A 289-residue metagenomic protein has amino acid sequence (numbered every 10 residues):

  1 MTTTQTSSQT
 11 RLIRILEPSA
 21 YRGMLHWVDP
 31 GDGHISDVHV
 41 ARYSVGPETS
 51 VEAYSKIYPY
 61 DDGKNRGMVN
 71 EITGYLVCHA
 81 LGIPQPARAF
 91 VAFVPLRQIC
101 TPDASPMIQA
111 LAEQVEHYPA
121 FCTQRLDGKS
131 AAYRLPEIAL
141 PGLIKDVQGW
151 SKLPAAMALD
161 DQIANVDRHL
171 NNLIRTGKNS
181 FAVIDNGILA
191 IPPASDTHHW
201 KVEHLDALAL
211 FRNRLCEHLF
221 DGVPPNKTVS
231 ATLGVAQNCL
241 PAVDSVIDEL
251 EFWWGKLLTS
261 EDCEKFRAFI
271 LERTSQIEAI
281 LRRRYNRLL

Functional and structural regions predicted by a protein language model:
R11-S130, N165: Conserved ATP-binding subdomain of kinase catalytic cores across diverse folds
Y54, P84-A89, C122, I174-R175 (+3 more regions): A structural signal for short, well-ordered beta-strand segments and their strand-loop junctions that often border
K64-M68, Q148-K152, T259, I270: Aromatic-acidic/polar surface patches that form glycan- and anion
A131-L135: Short acidic/His/Gly/Ser-rich catalytic and metal-binding motifs that mark active-site loops of diverse hydrolases
P136-D196: Conserved kinase catalytic-core segment
S180-L289: C-terminal catalytic region of ATP-dependent kinase domains
